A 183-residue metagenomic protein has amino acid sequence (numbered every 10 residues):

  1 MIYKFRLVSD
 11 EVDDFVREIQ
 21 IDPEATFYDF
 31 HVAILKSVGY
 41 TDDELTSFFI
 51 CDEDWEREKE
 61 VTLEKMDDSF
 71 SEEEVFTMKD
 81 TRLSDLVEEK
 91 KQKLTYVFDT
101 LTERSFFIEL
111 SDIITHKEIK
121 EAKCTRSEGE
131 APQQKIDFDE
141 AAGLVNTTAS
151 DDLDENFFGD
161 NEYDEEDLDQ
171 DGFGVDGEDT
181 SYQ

Functional and structural regions predicted by a protein language model:
M1-Q183: Short linear regulatory motifs enriched in tryptophan with gly/pro/ser
